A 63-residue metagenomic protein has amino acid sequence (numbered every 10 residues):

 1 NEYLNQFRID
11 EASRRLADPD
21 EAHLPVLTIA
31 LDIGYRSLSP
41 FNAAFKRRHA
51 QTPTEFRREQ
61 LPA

Functional and structural regions predicted by a protein language model:
N1-R36, E59-A63: Terminal helix-turn-helix DNA-binding modules in bacterial transcription factors
L38-S39, T54: Key DNA-contact positions within bacterial/archaeal DNA-binding proteins
P40-F41, F45: Short hydrophobic/aromatic patch on the recognition helix
T52-E59: Charged interaction patches that mediate protein-protein contacts
